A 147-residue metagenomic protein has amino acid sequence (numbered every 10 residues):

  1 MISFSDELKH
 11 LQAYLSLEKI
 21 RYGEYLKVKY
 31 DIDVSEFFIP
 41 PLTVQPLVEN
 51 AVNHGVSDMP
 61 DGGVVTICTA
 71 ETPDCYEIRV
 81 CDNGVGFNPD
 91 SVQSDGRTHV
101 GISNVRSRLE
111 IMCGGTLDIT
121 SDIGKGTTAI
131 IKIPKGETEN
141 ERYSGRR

Functional and structural regions predicted by a protein language model:
M1-T120, T128-I130: Two-component histidine phosphotransfer core
D122-R147: C-terminal end segment of the histidine kinase catalytic
